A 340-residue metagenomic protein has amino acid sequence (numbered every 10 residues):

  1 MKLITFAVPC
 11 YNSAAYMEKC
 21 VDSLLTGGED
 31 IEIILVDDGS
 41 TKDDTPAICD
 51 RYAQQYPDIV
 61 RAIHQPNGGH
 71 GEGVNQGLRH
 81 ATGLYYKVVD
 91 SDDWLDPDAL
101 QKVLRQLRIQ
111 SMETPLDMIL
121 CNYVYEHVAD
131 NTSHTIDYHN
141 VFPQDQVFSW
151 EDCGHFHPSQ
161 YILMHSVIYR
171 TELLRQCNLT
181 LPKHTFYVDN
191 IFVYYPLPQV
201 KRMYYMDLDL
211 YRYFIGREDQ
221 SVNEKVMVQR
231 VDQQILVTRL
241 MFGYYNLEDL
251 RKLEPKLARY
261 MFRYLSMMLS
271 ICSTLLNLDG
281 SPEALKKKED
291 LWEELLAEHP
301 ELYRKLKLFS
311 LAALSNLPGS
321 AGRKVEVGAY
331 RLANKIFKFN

Functional and structural regions predicted by a protein language model:
N12-T26: Short, well-formed alpha-helical segments that are part of the catalytic scaffolds of diverse glycosyltransferases
S23, D37-A47: A conserved acidic beta->alpha catalytic loop
I31-S40, R61-P66, D90-S91: Short beta-strand/loop segment that forms part of the nucleotide-sugar
Q65-A81: Glycine-rich, basic loop-to-helix element that forms the pyrophosphate-binding segment of sugar-nucleotide handling
H70, S91-M203, Y211-M227: Donor-binding/catalytic cores of nucleotide-activated saccharide and glycerol-phosphate transferases/polymerases
Y86: Short aromatic/hydrophobic "clamp" motif used to bind/position activated sugar donors
L208-R217, N223-K252, M268-P300: Catalytic core of nucleotide-sugar-dependent glycosyltransferases
N277-N340: Membrane-interface aromatic/basic loop that binds lipid-linked glycans or pyrophosphate carriers, typified by
